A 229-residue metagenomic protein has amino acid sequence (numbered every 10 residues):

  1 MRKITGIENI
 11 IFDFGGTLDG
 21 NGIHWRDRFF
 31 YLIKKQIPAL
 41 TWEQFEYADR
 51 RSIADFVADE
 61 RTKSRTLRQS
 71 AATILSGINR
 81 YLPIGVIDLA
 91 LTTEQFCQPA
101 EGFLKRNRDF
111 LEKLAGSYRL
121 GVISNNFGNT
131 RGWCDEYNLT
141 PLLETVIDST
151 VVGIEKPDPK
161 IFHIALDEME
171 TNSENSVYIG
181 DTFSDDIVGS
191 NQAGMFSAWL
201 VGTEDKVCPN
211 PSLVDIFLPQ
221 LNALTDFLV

Functional and structural regions predicted by a protein language model:
M1-F12, E43, I84-I87, G102 (+3 more regions): Asp-based, Mg2+/Mn2+-dependent phosphohydrolase catalytic module
R2-D109: N-terminal helical cap/lid subdomain that shapes the substrate entry/recognition surface in HAD-like hydrolases
